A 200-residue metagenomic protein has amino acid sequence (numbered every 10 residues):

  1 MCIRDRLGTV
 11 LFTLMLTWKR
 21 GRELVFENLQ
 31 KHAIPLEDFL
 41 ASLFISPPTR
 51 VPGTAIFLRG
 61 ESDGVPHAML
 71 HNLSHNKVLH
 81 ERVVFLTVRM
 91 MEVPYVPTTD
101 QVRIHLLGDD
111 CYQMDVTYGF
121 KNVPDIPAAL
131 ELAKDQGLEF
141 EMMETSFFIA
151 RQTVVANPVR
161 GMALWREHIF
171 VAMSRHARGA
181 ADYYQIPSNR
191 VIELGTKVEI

Functional and structural regions predicted by a protein language model:
M1-I3, T196: Short, small-residue-biased leader/transition segments that mark boundaries at the very start of proteins
L7-T17, V154: Hydrophobic core segments of alpha-helical transmembrane domains in multi-pass membrane transport and ion-translocation
R22-I200: Cytosolic C-terminal regulatory domains/tails of membrane transporters and channels
